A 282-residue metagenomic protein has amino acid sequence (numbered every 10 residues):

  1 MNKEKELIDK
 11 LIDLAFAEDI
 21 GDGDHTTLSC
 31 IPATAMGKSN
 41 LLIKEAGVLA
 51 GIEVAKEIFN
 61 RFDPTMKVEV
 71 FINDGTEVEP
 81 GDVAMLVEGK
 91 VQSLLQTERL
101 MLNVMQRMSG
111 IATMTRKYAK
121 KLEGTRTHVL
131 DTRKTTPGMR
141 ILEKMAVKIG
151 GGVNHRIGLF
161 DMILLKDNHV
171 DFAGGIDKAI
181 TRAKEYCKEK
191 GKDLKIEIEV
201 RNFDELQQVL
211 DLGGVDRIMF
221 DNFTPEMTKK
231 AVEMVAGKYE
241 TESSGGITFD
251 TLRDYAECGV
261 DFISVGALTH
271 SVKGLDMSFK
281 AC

Functional and structural regions predicted by a protein language model:
M1-L212, R217, E226-M234, Y239-E242 (+2 more regions): Acidic/glycine-rich phosphate/pyrophosphate-binding loops and surrounding catalytic core that coordinate Mg2+
D221-N222, G245, A267-L268: Short secondary-structure boundary segments
F249: Cys/His-rich Zn2+-binding cysteine-cluster or related metal-binding knuckle/ribbon modules and their
S278-C282: Active-site loop ensemble at the mouth of alpha/beta enzyme cores that anchors a bound cofactor
